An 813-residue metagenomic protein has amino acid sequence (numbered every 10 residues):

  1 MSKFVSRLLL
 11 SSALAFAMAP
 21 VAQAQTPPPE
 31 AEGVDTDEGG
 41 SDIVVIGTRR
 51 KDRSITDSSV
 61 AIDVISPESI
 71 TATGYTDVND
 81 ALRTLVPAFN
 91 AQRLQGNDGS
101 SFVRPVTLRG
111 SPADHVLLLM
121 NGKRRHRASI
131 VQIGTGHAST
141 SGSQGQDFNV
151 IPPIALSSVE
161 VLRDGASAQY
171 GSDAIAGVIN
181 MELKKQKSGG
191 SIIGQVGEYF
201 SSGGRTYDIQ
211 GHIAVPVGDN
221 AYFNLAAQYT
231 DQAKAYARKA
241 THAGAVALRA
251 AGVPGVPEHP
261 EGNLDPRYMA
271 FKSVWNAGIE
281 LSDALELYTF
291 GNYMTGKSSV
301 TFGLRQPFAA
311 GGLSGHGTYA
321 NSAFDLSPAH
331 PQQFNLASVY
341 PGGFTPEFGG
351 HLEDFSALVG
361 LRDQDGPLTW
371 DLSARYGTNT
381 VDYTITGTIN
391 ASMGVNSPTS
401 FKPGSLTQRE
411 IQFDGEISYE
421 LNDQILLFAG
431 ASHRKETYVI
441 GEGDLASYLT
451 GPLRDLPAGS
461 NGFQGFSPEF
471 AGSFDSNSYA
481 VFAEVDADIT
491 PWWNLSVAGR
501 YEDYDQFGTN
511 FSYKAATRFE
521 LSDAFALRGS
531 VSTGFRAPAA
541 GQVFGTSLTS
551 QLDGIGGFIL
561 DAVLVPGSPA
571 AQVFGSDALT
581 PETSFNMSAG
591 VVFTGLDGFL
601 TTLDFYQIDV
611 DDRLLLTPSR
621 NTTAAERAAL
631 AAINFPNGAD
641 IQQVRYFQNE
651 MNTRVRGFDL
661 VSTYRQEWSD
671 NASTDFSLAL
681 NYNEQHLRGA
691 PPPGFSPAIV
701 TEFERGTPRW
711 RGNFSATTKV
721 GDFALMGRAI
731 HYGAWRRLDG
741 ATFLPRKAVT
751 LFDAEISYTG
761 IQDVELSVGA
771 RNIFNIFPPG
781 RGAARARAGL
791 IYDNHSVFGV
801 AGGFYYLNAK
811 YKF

Functional and structural regions predicted by a protein language model:
S2-R83, D114, F148-I151, A214-V215 (+4 more regions): N-terminal Sec signal peptide and the immediately downstream disordered periplasmic leader that contains the TonB box
V78-A81, L85, V106, L119 (+4 more regions): N-terminal periplasmic accessory domains that precede and gate Gram-negative outer-membrane beta-barrel machines
R83-A128: Extracytoplasmic beta-strand/coil segments of soluble accessory domains associated with Gram-negative outer-membrane
K123-R163: Short acidic/polar hinge/loop motifs at secondary-structure boundaries that mediate gating or recognition
A128, V610, I730-R737, Y758-F813: C-terminal beta-signal and adjacent terminal beta-strands/loops of Gram-negative outer-membrane beta-barrel proteins
S188, S201-G342, P346-L368, E755 (+1 more regions): Transmembrane beta-barrel wall of Gram-negative outer-membrane proteins
P346-A357, Y376, T380, T386-N494 (+1 more regions): Outer-membrane beta-barrel transmembrane domain signature of Gram-negative proteins, especially the mid-to-C-terminal
F599-L600, D604-D739: Gram-negative outer-membrane beta-barrel transporters
